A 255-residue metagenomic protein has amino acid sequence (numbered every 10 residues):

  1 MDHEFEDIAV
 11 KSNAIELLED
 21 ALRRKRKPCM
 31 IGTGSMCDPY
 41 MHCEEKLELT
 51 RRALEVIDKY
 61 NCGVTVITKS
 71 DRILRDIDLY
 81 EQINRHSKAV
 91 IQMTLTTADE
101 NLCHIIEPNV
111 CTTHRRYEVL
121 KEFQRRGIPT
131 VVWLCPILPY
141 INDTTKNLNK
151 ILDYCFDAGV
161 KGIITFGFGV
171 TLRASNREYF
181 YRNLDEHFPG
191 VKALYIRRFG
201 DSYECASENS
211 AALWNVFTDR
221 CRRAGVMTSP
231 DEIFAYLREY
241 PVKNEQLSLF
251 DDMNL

Functional and structural regions predicted by a protein language model:
M1-Q92, T96-H104, T113-Y117: Conserved Radical SAM active-site core
I31-G32, I67, T130-L134, I163-G167: Short beta-strand segments at enzyme active-site cores
D71-L74, L138-N149: Active-site glycine- and acidic-residue-rich loops that bind and position anionic ligands or nucleotide-like cofactors
E81-N84, L120-R125, T218, R222: Surface-exposed amphipathic alpha-helices with a cationic face
A98-L102, E107-N109, E122-T144, G167-V170: Conserved strand-turn element in the central/C-terminal portion of the radical SAM core barrel that lines
T145-L255: Auxiliary Fe-S-binding modules of radical SAM enzymes
